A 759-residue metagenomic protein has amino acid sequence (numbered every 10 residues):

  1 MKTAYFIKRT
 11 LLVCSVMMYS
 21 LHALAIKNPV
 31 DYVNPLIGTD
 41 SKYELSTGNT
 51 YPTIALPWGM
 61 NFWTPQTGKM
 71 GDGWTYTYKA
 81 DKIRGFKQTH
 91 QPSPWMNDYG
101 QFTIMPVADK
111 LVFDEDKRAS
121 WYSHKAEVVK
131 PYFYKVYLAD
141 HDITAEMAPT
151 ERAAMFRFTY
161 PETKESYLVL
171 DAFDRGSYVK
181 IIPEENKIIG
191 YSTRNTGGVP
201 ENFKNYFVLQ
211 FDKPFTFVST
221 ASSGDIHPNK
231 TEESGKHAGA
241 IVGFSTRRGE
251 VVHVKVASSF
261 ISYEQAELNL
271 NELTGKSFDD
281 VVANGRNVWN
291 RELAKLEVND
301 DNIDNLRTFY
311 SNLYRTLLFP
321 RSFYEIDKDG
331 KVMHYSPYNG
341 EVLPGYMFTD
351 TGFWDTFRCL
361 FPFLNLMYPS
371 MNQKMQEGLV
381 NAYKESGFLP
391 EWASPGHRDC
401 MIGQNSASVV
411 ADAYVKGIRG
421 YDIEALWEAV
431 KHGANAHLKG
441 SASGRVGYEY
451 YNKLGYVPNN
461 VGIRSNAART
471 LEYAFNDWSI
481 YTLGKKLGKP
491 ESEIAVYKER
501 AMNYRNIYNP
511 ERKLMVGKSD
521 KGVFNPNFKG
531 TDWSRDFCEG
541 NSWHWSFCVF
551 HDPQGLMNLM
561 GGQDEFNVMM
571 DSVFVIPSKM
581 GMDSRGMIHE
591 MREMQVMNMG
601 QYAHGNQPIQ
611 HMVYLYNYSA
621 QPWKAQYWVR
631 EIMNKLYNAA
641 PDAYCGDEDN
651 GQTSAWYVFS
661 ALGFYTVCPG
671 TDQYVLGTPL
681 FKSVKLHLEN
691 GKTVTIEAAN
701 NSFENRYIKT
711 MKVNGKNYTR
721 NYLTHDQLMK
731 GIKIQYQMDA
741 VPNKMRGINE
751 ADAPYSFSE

Functional and structural regions predicted by a protein language model:
K2-L11: Bacterial N-terminal signal peptides that target proteins for export
I26-F361, N365-S408, Y414-L471, S479 (+9 more regions): Accessory carbohydrate-recognition regions in carbohydrate-active enzymes
N476: ATP-dependent phospho-/nucleotidyl transfer catalytic cores
Y707: Extracellular attachment/recognition segments
